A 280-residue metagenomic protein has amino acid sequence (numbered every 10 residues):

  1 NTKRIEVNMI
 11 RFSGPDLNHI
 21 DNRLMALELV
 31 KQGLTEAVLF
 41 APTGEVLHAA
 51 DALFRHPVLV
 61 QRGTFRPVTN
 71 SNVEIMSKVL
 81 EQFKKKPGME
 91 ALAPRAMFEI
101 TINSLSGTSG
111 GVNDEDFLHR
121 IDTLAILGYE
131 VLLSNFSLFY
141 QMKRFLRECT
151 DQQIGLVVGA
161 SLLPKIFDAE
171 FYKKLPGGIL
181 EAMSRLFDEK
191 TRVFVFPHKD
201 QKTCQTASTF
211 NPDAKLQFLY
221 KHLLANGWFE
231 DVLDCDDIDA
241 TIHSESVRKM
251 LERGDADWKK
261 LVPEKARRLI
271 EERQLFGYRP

Functional and structural regions predicted by a protein language model:
N1-P280: Nucleotidyltransferase catalytic core that binds NTPs
